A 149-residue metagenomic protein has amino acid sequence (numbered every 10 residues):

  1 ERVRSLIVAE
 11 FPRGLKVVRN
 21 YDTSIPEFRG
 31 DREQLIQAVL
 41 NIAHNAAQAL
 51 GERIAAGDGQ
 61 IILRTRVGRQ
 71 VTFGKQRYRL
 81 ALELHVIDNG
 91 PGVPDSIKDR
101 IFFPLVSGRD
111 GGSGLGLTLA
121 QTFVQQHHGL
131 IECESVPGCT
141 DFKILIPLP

Functional and structural regions predicted by a protein language model:
E1-P149: Core catalytic ATP-binding domain of two-component histidine kinases
